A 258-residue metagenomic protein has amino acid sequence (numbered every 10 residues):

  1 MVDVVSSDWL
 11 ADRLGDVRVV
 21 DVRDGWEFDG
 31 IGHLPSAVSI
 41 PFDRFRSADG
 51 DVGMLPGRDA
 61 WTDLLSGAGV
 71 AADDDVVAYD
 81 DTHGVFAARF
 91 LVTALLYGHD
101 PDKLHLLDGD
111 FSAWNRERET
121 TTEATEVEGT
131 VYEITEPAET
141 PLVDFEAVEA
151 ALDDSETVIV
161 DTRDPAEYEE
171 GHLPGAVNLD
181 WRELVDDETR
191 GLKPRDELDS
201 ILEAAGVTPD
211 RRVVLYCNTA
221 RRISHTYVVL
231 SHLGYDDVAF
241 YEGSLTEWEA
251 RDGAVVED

Functional and structural regions predicted by a protein language model:
M1-H33, D108-H172, W181, V255-V256: Flexible, polar/low-complexity N-terminal or interdomain linker segments that lie immediately upstream of folded
L10, A37, A94, D161 (+4 more regions): Terminal peptide-recognition signature
G32-S36, I40: Short Gly/aromatic-enriched secondary-structure transition segments
F45-G50, V185-E188: A short acidic, helix-capping loop that chelates divalent metal ions and anchors anionic groups
S47-G50, M54-A150, A204, T219-S244: Thiolate-centered catalytic microenvironments shared by cysteine-dependent enzyme domains
H172-T219, H225-Y227, S231-L233: Glycine/small-residue-rich hydrophobic helix-like segments
A239, W248-D258: Extended hydrophobic/aromatic segments used for targeting, binding, or gating
